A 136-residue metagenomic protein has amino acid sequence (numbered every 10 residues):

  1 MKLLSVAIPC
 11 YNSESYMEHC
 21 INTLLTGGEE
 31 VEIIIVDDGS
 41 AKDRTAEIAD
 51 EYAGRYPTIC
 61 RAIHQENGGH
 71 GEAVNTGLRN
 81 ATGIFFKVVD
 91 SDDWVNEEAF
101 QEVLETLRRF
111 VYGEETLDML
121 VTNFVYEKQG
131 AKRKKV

Functional and structural regions predicted by a protein language model:
M1-V136: Nucleotide-sugar donor-binding/catalytic module of glycosyltransferases that assemble extracellular/cell-envelope
